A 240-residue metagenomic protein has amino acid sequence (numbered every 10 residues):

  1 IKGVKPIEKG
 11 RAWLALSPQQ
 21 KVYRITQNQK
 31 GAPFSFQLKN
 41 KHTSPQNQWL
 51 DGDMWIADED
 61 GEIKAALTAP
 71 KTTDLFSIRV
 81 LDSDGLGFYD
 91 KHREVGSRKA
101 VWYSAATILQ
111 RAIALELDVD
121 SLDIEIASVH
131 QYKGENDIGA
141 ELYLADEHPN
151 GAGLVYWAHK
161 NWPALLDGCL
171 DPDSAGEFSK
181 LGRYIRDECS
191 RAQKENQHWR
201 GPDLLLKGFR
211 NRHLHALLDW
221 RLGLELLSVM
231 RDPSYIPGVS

Functional and structural regions predicted by a protein language model:
I1-S240: Extended, highly charged accessory segments
